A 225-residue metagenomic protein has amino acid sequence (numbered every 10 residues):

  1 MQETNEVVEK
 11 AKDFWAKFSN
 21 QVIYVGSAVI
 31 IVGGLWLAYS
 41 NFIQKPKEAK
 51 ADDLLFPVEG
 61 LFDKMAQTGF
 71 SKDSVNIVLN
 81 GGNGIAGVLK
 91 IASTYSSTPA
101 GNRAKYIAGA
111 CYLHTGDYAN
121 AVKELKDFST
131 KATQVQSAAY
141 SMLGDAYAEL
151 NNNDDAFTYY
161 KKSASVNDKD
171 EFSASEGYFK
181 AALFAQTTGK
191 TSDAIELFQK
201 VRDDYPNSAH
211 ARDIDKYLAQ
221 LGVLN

Functional and structural regions predicted by a protein language model:
M1-A28: N-terminal positive-inside, membrane-proximal cytosolic segments immediately preceding the first
K45, A92-G101, S129-S137, S165-S173 (+2 more regions): Short solvent-exposed coil/turn linkers within tandem alpha-helical repeat scaffolds
L89-D145: Structured, soluble extracytoplasmic/luminal domains of envelope-associated proteins
